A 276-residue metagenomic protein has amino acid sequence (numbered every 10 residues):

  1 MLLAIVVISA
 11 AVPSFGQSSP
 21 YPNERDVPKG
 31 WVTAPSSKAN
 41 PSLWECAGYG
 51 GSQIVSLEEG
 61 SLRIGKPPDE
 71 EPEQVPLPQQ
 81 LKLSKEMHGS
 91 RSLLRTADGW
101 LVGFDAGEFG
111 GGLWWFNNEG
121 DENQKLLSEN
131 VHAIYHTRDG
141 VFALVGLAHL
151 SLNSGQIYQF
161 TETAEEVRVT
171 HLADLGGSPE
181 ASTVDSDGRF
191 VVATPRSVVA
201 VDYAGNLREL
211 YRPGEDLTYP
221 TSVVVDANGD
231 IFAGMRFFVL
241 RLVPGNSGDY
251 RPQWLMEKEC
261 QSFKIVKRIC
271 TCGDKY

Functional and structural regions predicted by a protein language model:
M1-A11: Bacterial N-terminal signal peptides
S14-S18: Boundary at the C-terminal end of the N-terminal hydrophobic targeting segment
V32-S52, K82-R95, L127-R138, L175-V184 (+2 more regions): Repeated scaffold domains used in trafficking and secretory/extracellular systems, primarily beta-propellers
G50, L57-E59, T96, F109 (+8 more regions): Short loop/turn segments that connect beta-strands within the blades of beta-propeller domains, predominantly WD40
Q53-S56, R63, W100-V102, V141-A143 (+3 more regions): Conserved beta-propeller blade signature
R63, E108-W114, L150-Y158, S197-D202 (+1 more regions): Structural motif
E73-K85, G120-L126, E166-A173, L207-P213 (+1 more regions): A short beta-strand motif characteristic of beta-propeller blades
F116-G120, T161-E165, D202-N206, V243-S247: Short loop/turn segments that connect beta-strands within beta-propeller blades
